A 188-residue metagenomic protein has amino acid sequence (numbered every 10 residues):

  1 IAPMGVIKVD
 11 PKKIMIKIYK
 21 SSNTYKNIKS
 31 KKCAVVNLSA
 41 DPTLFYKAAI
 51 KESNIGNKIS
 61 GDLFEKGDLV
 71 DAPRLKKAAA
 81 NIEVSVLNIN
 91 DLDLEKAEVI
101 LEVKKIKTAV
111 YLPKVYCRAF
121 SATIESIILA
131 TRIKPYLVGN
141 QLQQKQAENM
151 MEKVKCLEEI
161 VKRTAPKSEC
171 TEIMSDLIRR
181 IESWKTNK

Functional and structural regions predicted by a protein language model:
I1-N81, S85-K188: Basic, polyanion-binding surface patches
